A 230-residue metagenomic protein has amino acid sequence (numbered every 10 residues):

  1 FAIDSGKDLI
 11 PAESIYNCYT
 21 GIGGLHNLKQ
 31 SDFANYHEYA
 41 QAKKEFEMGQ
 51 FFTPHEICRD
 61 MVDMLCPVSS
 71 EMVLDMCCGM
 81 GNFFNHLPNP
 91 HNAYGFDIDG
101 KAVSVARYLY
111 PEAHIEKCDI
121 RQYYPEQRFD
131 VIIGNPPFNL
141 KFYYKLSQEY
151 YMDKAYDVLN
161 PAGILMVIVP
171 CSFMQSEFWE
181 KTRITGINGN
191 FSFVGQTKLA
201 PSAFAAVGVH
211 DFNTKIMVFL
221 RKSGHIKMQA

Functional and structural regions predicted by a protein language model:
F1-R107: Class I S-adenosyl-L-methionine
D60-P67, V73-P88, G95, D99 (+4 more regions): Conserved proline-anchored active-site loop of SAM-dependent methyltransferases that bridges a beta-strand
L65, L220-A230: C-terminal substrate-recognition regions of SAM-dependent nucleic acid methyltransferases
N92, H114, S192-G195: Conserved beta-strand segments of alpha/beta enzyme cores
G100, K141-A205, F212, I216-V218: Conserved Class I SAM-dependent methyltransferase catalytic core
A106-H114: Short, conserved SAM-binding/catalytic segment of Class I S-adenosyl-L-methionine-dependent methyltransferases
R121-Y124, P201-V207: A short acidic, often aromatic-flanked loop/helix-cap motif at beta-alpha or helix-coil junctions that lines enzyme
